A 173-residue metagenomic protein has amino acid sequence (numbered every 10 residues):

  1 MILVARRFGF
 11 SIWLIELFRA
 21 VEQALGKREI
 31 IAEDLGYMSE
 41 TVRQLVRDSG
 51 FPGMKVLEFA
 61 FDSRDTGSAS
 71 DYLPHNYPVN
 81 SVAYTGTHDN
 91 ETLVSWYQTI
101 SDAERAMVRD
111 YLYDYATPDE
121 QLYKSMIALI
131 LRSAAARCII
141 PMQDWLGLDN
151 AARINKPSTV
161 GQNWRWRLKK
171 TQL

Functional and structural regions predicted by a protein language model:
M1-L173: Catalytic cores of glycan-processing enzymes that make or break glycosidic bonds
